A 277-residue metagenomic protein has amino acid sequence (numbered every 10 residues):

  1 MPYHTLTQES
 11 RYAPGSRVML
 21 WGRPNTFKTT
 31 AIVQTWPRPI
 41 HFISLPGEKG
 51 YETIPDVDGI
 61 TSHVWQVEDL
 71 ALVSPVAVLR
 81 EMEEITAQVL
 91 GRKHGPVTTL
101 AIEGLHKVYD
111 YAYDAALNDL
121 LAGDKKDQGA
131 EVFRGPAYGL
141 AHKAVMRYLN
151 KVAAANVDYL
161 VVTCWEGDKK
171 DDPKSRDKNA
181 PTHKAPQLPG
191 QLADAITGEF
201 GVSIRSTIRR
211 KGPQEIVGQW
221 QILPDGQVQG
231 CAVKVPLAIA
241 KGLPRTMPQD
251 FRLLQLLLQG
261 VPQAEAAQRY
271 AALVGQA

Functional and structural regions predicted by a protein language model:
M1-P2, A13-S16, P213-A277: C-terminal regions of RecA-like/P-loop NTPase motor modules
P2-H4, Q8-L100, H106-Y111: Conserved P-loop
T30-Q34, K151, A195-I196: Hydrophobic/aromatic ligand-binding patch that stacks against planar heteroaromatic rings of cofactors or nucleotides
P39, D114-A115, G212: Single-residue recognition of alpha-helix boundary sites
A77-R80, E84-A87, D119-G123, Q259 (+1 more regions): Polar/charged alpha-helical tracts
G95-P96, A155, G198: Structured loop/turn residues at beta-strand edges in well-structured enzyme cores
I102-D194: P-loop NTPase motor core
D158-G242: Phosphate-binding/switch region of NTP-binding enzymes
